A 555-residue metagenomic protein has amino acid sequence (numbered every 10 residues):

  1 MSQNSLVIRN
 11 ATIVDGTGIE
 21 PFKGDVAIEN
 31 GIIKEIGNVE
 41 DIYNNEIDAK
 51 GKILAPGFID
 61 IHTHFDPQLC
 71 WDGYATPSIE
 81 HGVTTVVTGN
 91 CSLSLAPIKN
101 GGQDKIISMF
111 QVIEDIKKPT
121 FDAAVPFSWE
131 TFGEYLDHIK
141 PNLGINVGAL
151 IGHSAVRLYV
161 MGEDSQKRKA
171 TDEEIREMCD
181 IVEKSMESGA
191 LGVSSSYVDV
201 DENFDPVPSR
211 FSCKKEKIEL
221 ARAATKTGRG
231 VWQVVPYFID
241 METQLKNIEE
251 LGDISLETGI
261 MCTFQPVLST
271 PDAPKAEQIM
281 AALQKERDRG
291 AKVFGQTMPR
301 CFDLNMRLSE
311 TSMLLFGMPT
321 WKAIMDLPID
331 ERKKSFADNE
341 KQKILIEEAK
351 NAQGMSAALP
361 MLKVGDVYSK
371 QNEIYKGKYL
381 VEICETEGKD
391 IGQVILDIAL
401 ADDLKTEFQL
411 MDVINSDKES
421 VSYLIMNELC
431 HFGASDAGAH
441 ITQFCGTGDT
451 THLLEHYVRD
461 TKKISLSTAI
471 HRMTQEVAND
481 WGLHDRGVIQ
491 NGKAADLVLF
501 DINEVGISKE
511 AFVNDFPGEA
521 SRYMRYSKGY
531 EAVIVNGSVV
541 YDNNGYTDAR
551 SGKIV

Functional and structural regions predicted by a protein language model:
S2-L6, I13-G57: Histidine-rich, glycine-flanked metal-binding segment
A11, G31, G51, H62 (+11 more regions): Divalent metal-coordination and catalytic microenvironments
V14-D25, E407-N415, V421, S465-I470 (+1 more regions): Acidic, glycine-enriched loop/beta-strand segments at the rims of small-molecule binding/catalytic pockets
L54-P77: Di-metal (Zn2+ and/or Mg2+/Mn2+) metal-binding site signature of metallo-dependent hydrolases with the MBL/beta-CASP
W71-G192, K226-T227: Divalent-metal coordination cores built from histidine and acidic residues
Y135, L143-G144, L150-R157, E163 (+5 more regions): Active-site neighborhoods of metal-dependent hydrolases
Y423-C430, T447-D449, V498-G545, A549-S551: C-terminal cap of metal-dependent C-N hydrolases
